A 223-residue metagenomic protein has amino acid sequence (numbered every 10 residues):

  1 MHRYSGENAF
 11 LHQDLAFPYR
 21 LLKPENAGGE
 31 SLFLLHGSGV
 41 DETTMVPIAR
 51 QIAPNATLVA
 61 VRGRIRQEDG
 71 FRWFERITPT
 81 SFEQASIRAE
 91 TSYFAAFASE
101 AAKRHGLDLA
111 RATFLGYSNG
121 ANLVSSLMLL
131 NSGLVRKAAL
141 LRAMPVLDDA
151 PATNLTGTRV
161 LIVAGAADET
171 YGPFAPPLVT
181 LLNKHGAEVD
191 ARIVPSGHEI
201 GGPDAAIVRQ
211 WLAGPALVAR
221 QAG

Functional and structural regions predicted by a protein language model:
F10-L107: Serine-hydrolase catalytic machinery in alpha/beta-hydrolase-like enzymes
P47, S126-L130: Active-site signature of alpha/beta-hydrolase-fold catalytic machinery across serine- and Asp/Cys-nucleophile hydrolases
P47-I48, G172-L181: Short alpha-helix in the alpha/beta-hydrolase fold that links the catalytic acid
L115-G120, V124: Gly/Ala-rich beta-loop-alpha elbow adjacent to hydrolase catalytic centers
G133-P145: A conserved short beta-strand
L161-A164: Short beta-strand/loop motif that positions the catalytic acidic residue of the alpha/beta-hydrolase fold
A166-P173, E199: Acidic catalytic loop of the alpha/beta-hydrolase fold
V179-N183, E188-G223: C-terminal catalytic histidine-bearing segment of alpha/beta-hydrolase fold enzymes
